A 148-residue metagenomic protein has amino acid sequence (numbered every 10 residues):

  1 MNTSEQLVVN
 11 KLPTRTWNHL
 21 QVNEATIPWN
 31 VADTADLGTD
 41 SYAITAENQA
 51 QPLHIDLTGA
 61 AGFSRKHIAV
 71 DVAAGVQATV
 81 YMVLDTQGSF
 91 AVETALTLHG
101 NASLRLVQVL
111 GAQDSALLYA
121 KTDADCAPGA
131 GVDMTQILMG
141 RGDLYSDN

Functional and structural regions predicted by a protein language model:
S4-E5, N10, H19, E24-N148: Conserved beta-strand/loop scaffold segments within soluble protein domains that form the structured core and edges
